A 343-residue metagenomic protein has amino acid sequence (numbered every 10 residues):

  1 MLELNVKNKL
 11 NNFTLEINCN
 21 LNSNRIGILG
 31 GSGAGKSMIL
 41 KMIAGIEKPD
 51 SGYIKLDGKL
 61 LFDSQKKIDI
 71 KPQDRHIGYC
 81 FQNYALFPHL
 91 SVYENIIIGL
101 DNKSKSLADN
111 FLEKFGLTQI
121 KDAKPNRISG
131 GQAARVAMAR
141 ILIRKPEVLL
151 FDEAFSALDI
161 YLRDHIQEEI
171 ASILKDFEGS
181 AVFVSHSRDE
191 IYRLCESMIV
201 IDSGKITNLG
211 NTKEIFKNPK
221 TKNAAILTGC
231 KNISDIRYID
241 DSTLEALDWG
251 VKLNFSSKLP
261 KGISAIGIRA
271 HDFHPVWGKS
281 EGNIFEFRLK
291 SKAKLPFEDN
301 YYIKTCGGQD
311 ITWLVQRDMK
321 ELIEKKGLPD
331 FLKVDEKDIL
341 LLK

Functional and structural regions predicted by a protein language model:
L4-M38, G45-K48, L60, K231-I233 (+1 more regions): Non-catalytic connector elements of ABC transporters
K59-S64, K105-I120, S172: Conserved ABC ATPase "signature" region
L61-Y79, I215: ABC ATPase NBD coupling module
K124-I128, Q132-A134: Conserved ABC ATPase signature
I143-E147: A short, proline-enriched helix->beta-strand linker immediately N-terminal to the Walker B motif in ABC-type P-loop
L149-E153: Catalytic Walker B motif of ABC-type/P-loop ATPase nucleotide-binding domains
S185-W249: Internal alpha/beta loop-helix hairpins
